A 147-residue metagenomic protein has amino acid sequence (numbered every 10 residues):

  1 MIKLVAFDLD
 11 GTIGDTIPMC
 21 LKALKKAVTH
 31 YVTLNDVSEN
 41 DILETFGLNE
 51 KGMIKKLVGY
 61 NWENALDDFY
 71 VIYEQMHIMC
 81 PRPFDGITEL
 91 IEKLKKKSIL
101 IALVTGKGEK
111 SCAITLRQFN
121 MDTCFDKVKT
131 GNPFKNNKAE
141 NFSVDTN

Functional and structural regions predicted by a protein language model:
I2-L9, I13-T88: N-terminal helical cap/lid subdomain that shapes the substrate entry/recognition surface in HAD-like hydrolases
V5, A102, F125-V128: Hydrophobic residues within beta-strands of alpha/beta enzymes
D10-I13, N49, S98, N120 (+1 more regions): Conserved functional loop/turn residues at catalytic and ligand-binding sites
A27, L94, D145-N147: Hydrophobic helix-cap positions at the C-terminus of alpha-helices in RecA-like/P-loop ATPase nucleotide-binding cores
H30-D36, K96-K97, N120-C124: Short helix-capping segments at alpha-helix termini
Q75-L103, E109-A113: Short, acidic loop-to-helix structural element flanking the phosphoryl-transfer center in phosphate-processing enzymes
M79-C80, G108-N147: Substrate-recognition "cap/lid" segment bordering the active-site pocket of phosphatases
